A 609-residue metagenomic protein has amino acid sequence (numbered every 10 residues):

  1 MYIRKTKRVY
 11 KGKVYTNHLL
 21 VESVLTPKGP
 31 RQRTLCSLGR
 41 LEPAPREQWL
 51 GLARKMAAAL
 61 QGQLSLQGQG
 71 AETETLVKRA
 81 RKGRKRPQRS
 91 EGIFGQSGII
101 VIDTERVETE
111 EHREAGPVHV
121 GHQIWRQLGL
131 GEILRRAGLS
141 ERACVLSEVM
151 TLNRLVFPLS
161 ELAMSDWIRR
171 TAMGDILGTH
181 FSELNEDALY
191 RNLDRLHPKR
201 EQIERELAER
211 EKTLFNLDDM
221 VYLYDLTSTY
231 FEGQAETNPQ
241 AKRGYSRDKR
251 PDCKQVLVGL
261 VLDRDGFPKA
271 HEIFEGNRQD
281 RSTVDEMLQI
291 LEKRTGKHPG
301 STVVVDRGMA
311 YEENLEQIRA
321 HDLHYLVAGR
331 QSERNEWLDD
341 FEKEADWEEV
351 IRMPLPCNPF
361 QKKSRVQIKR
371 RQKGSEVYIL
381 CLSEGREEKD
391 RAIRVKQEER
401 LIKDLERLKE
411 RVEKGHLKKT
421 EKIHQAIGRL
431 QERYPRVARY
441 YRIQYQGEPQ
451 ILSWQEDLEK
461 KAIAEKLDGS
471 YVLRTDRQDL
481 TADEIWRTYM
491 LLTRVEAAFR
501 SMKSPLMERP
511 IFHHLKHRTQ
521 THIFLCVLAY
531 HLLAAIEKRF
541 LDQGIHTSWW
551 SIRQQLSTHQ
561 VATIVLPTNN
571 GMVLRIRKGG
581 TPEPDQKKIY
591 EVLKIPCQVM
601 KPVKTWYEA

Functional and structural regions predicted by a protein language model:
Y2-K5, Y10, Y15-L19, P27 (+3 more regions): Anion-binding and metal-coordination hotspots
K5-A59: Short, surface-exposed polybasic/aromatic micro-patch for ligand or macromolecular engagement
Y10, P27, S37, L60 (+7 more regions): Intrinsically disordered, low-complexity segments enriched in small/polar residues
K13, L38, R84-R86, E312: Intrinsically disordered, low-complexity segments enriched in polar/charged small residues
C36-G39, S65-Q67, V77, S453 (+1 more regions): Compositionally biased amphipathic helical and low-complexity segments enriched in hydrophobic
L38-A44, Q67-Q69, R79, I318 (+1 more regions): Low-complexity, intrinsically disordered/propeptide-like segments
G51-L139: Accessory, often N-terminal, substrate/partner-engagement and coupling regions that sit outside the core NTP/cofactor
